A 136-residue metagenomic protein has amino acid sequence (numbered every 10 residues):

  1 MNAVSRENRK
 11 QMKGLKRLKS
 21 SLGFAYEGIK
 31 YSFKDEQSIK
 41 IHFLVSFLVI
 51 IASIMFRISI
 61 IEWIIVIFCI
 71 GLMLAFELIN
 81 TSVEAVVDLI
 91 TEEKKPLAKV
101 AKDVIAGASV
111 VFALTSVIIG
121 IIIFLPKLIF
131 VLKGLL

Functional and structural regions predicted by a protein language model:
M1-G23, E27, Y31-L74, I79 (+2 more regions): Hydrophobic alpha-helical transmembrane segments
I29, E84, A101: Residue-level signal for inorganic ion chemistry
I79-P96: Transmembrane alpha-helical segments of integral membrane proteins
E92-A108: Juxtamembrane helix-capping/reentrant segments at transmembrane boundaries
